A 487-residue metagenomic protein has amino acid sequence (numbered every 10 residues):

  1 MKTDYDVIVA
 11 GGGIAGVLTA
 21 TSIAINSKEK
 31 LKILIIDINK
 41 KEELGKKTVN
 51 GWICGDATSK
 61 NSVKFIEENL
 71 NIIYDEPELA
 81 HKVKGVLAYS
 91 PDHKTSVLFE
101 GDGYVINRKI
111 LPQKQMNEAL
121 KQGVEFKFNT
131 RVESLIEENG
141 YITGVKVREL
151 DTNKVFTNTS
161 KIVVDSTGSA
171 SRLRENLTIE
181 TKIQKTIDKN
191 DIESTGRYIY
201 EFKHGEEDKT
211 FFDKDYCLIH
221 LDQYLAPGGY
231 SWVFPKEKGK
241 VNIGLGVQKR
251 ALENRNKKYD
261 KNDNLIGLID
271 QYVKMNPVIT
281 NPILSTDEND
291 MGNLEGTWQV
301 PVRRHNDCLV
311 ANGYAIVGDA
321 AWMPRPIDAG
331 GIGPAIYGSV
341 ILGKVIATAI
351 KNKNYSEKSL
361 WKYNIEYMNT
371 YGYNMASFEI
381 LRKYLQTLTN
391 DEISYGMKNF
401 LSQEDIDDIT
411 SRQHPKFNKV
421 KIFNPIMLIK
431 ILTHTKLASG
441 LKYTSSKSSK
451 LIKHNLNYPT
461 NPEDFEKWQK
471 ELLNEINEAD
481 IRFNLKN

Functional and structural regions predicted by a protein language model:
T3-L34: N-terminal Rossmann-like FAD-binding beta1-loop-alpha1 element of flavoenzymes
G12, S22-I25, E118-P282: Predominantly flavin-linked oxidoreductase catalytic cores and closely associated redox partners
A15, T19, K41, A170: Conserved Rossmann-like nucleotide-cofactor binding loop
N26, N39-V86: N-terminal FAD cofactor-binding segment of flavoenzymes
C54-A57, L98-E118, Y198, E253-N264: Short beta-strand to alpha-helix junction loop
V105, V132, L225-S231, K249-E253 (+6 more regions): FAD/FMN-dependent oxidoreductases across multiple families
K344-Y395: Active-site-proximal substrate-binding core of FAD-dependent oxidoreductases
T387-N487: C-terminal auxiliary extensions adjacent to catalytic cores
